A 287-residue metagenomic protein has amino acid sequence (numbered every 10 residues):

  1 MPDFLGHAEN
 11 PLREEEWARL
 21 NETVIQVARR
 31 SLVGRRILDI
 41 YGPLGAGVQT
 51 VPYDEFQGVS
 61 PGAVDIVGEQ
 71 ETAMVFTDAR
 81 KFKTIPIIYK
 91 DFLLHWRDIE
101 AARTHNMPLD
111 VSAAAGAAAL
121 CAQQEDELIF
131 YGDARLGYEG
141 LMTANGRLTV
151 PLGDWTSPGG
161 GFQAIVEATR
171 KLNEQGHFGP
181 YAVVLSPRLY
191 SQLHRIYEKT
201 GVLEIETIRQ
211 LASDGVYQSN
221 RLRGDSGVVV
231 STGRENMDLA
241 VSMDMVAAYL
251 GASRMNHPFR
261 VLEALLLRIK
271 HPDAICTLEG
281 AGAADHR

Functional and structural regions predicted by a protein language model:
P2-P11, A18, I37-G47, I196-R287: Sequence/fold signature of self-assembling virion shell proteins
W17-K90: Assembly/oligomerization interface modules of large self-assembling protein complexes
R35, D39, E125-G132, N173-G176 (+1 more regions): Long, hydrophobic, amphipathic alpha-helical segments used as structural scaffolds
T77, K83, Y89-H95, V166 (+2 more regions): Composition-driven recognition of glycine/serine/threonine/acidic- and proline-rich low-complexity segments and repeats
L93-E167: Alpha-helical scaffold segments that mediate packing/assembly in large oligomeric complexes
A102-R103, Q192-H194, I269: Short helix/loop capping segments that flank catalytic or ligand/cofactor-binding pockets
R135-Y138, P187-Q192, L222-R223: Short, catalytically relevant binding-site loops at active-site mouths
M142-E206: Extended, solvent-exposed, turn-rich assembly/linker loops in the middle of proteins
